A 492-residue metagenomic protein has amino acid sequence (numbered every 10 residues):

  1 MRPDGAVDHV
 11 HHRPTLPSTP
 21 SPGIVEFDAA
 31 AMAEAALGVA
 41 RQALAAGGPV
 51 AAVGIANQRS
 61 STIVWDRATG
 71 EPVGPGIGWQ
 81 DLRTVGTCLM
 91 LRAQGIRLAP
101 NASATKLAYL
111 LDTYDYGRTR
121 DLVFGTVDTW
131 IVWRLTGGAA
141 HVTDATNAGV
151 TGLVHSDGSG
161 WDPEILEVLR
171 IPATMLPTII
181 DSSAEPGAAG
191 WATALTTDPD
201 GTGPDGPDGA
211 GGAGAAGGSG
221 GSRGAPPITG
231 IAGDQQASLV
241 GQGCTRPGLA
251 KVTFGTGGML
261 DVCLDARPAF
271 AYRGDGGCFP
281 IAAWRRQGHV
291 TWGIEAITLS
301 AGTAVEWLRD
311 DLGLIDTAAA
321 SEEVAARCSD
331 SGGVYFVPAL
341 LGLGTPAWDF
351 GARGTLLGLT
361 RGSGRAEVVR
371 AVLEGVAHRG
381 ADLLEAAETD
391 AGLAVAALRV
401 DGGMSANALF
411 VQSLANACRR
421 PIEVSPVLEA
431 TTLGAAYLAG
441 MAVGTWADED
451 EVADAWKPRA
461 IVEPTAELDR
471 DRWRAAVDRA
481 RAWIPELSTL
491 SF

Functional and structural regions predicted by a protein language model:
M1-G74, R120-D121, A194-G230, C418-I422 (+1 more regions): N-terminal glycine/serine-rich phosphate-binding loop of ATP-dependent small-molecule kinases, especially carbohydrate
T15-E26, V142-G149, T360-E367: Gly-rich Lys/Arg/Thr-decorated short loops/hinges at beta-loop-alpha junctions or inter-strand turns that position
L44-W79, A99-N101, V132-H155, P186-W191: Short beta-strand-loop/turn "lid" adjacent to the catalytic site in phosphate-handling enzymes
P49-V50, L176, V395: Local beta-strand N-terminus motif with an aromatic residue
V85, L89-H141, G152-V168, D198-G201 (+2 more regions): Active-site core segments that coordinate phosphate-bearing ligands/cofactors across diverse enzyme families
K106, L176-P186, E322-A326: Short linear loop/turn motifs
G125, V142-N147, L176-D181: Conserved alpha/beta enzyme-core scaffolds, especially Rossmann-like or related mixed alpha/beta domains that build
